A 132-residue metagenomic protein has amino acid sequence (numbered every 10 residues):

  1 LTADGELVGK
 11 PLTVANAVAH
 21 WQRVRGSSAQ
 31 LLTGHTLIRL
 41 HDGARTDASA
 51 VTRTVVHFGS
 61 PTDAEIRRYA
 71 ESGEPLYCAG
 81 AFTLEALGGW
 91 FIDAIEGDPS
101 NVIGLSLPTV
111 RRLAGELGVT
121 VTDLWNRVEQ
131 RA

Functional and structural regions predicted by a protein language model:
L1-A132: Anionic-ligand binding patches
